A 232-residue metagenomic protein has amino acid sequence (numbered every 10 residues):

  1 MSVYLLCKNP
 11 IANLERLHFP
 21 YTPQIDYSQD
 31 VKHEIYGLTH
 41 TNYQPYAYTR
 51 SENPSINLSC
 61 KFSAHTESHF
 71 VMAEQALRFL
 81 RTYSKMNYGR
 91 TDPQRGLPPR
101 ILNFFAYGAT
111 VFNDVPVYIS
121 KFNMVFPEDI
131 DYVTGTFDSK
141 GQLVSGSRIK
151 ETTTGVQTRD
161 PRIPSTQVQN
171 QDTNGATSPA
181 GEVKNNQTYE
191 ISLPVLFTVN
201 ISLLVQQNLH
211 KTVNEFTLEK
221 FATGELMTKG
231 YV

Functional and structural regions predicted by a protein language model:
M1-V232: Compositionally biased, intrinsically disordered low-complexity segments enriched in polar/Pro/Gly and often Gln
